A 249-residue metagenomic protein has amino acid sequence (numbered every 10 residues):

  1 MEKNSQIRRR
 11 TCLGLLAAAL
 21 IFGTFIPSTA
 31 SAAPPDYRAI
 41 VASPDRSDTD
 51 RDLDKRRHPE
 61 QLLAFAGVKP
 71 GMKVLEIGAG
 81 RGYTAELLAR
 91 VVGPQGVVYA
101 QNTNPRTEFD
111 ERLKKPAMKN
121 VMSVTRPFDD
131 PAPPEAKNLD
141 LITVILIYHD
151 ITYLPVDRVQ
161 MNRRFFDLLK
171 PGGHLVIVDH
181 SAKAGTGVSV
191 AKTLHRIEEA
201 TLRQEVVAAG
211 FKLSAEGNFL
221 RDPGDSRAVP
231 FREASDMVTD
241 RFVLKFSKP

Functional and structural regions predicted by a protein language model:
R9-L13, A17-L20: N-terminal export leaders
Y37-F65, K69: Class I SAM-dependent methyltransferase Rossmann-like catalytic core, especially the SAM/SAH-binding loop
G71-G80: Conserved class I S-adenosyl-L-methionine
A89, R158-P171: A short glycine-rich, Lys/Arg-flanked "PGG" loop and its adjoining helix->strand segment in the class I
A132-I142: A short acidic, Gly/Pro-enriched loop at the edge of an enzyme's catalytic core that lines a small-molecule cofactor
D140-V159: A short SAM/SAH-binding and catalytic strip from SAM-dependent methyltransferases
G172-H180: Conserved beta-strand signature within the Rossmann-like core of class I S-adenosyl-L-methionine
D225-P249: Core SAM-dependent methyltransferase catalytic element
